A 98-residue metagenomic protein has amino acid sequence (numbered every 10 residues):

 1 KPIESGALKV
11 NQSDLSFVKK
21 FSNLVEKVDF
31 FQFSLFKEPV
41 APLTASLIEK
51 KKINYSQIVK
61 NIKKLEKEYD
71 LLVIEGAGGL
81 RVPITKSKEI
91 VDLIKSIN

Functional and structural regions predicted by a protein language model:
K1-K52, S56, N61-K64: N-terminal phosphate/diphosphate-binding loop that engages ATP/GTP or pyrophosphate donors across diverse enzyme folds
V28-D29, D70-L72: Structural motif
Q57, K64, L71, G76-N98: Conserved catalytic-core segment of NTP-binding enzymes
